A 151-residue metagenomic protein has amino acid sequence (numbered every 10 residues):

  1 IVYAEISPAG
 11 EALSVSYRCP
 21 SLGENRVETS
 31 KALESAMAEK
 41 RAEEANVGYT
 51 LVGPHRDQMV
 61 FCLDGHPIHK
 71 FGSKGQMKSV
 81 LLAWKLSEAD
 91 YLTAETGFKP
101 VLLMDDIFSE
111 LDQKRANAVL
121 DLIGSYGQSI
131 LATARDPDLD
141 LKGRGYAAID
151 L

Functional and structural regions predicted by a protein language model:
I1-V101, E110, K114, A118-Y126 (+1 more regions): Conserved NTPase motor "head" modules and their coupling/switch loops across ABC/AAA+ ATPases, GTPases, and GHKL ATPases
D105-I107: Walker B catalytic acidic pair
A132-R135: H-loop/switch region of ABC-family ATPase nucleotide-binding domains
K142-L151: A short helix-turn-beta junction within AAA+ P-loop NTPase domains corresponding to the substrate/partner-engaging
